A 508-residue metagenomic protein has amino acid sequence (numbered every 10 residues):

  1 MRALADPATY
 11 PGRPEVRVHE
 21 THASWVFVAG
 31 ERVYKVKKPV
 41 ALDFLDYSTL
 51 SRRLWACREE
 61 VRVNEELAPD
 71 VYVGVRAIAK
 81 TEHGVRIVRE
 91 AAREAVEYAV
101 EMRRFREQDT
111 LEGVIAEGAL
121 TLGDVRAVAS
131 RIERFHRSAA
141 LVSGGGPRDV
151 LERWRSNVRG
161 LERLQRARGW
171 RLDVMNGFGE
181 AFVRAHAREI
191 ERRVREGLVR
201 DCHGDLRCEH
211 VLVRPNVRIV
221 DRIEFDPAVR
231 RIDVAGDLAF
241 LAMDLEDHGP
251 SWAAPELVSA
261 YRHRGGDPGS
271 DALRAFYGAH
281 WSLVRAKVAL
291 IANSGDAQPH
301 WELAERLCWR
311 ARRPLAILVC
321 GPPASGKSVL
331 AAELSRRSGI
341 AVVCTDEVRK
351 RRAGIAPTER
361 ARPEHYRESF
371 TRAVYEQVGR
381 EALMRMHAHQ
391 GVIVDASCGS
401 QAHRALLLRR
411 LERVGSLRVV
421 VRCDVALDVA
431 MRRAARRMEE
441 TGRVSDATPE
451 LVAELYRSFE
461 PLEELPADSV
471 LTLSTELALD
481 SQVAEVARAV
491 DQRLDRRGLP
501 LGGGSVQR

Functional and structural regions predicted by a protein language model:
A3-H203, C208-H280: Conserved ATP-binding subdomain of kinase catalytic cores across diverse folds
N293-L307: N-terminal pre-Walker A segment at the start of P-loop NTPase domains
V319: Hydrophobic anchor at the beta1->P-loop junction of P-loop NTPases
K327: Conserved lysine of the Walker
L330: Hydrophobic positions on the alpha1 helix immediately C-terminal to the Walker A/P-loop
S335-Q390: Conserved substrate/cofactor phosphate-moiety recognition/catalytic segment in nucleotide-dependent phosphotransferases
A353-G354, A361-S369, R413-L462: A glycine- and Lys/Arg-enriched "phosphate-lid" helix/loop adjacent to the NTP-binding pocket of small-molecule kinases
R436-E485, L494-R508: Small-molecule kinase domains that catalyze NTP-dependent phosphoryl transfer to phosphate-bearing small molecules
